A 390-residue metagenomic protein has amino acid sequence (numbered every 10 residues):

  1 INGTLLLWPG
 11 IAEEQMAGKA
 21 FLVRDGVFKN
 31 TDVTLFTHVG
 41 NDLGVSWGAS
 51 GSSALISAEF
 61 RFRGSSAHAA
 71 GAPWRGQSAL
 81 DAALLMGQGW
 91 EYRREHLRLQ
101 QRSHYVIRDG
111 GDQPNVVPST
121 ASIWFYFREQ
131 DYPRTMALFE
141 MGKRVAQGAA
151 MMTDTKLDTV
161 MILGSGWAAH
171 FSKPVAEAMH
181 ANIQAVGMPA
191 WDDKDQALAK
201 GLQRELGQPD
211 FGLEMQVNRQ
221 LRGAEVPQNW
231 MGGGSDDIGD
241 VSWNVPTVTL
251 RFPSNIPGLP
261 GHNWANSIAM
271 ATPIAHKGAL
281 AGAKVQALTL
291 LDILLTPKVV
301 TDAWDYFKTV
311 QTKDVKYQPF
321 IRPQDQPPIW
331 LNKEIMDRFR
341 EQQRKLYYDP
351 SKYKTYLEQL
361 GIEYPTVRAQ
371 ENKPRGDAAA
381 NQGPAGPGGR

Functional and structural regions predicted by a protein language model:
I1-P118, R128, E341-T355: Histidine/acidic-residue-rich, glycine-tolerant segments that coordinate divalent metal ions
L80-R390: Metal-dependent amide/peptide-bond hydrolase catalytic core, centered on the "pita-bread" metallohydrolase fold
